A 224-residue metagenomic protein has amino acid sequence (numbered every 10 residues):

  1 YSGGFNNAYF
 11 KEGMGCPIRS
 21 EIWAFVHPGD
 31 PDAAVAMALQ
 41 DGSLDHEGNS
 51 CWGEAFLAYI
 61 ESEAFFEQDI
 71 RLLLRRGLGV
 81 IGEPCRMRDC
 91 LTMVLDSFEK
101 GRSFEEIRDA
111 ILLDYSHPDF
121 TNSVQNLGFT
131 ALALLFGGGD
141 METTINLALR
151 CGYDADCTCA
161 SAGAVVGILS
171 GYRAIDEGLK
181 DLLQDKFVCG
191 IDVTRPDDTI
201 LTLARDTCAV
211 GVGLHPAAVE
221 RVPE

Functional and structural regions predicted by a protein language model:
Y1-K11, S20-P31, L39-L44, A58-G152: Accessory "access/gating" subregions that flank catalytic or transport cores
G15, C51, R71, V124 (+3 more regions): Electropositive phosphate-/nucleotide-binding environments in soluble metabolic enzymes
A33-D41, E54-A55, L183-Q184: Short, conserved phosphate-binding/catalytic loop or strand-edge motifs used in phosphoryl-/nucleotidyl-transfer
A36, L72-R75, R205, A209: Replace "anionic and nucleotidyl ligands
H46-N49, F56-A58, S62, T130-G211: Catalytic phosphate/nucleotide-handling subdomain of diverse soluble enzymes
P84-F120, L169-E224: Acidic, carboxylate-rich catalytic segments that either coordinate divalent cations
